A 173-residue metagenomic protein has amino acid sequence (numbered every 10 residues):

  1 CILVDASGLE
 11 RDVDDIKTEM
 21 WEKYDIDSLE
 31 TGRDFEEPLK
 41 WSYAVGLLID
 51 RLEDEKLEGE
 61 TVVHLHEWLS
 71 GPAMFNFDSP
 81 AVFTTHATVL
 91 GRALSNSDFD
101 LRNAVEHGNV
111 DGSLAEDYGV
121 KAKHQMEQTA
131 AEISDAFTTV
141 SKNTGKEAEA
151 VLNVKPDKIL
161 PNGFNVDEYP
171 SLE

Functional and structural regions predicted by a protein language model:
C1-E173: Catalytic cores of nucleotide-sugar-dependent glycosyltransferases that transfer UDP/GDP/TDP-activated
